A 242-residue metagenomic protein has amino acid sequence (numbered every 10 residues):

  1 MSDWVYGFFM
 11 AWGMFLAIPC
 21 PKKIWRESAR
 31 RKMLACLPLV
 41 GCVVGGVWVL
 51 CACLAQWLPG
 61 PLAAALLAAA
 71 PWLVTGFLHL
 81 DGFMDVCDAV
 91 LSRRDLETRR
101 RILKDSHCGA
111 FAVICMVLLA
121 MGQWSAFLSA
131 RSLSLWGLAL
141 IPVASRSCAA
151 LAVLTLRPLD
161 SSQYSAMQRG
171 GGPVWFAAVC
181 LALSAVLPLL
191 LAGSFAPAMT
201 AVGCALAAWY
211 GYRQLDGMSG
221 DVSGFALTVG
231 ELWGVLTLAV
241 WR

Functional and structural regions predicted by a protein language model:
M1-W25: Membrane-proximal soluble regions of multi-pass membrane proteins
G7-G13, E27-A52, A166-G170: N-terminal beta-alpha supersecondary unit
A17, P21, H79, D88 (+3 more regions): Alpha-helical transmembrane segments and their lipid-water interface positions in multi-pass membrane proteins
P19-W25, L78, E97-T98, A150-D160 (+1 more regions): C-terminal ends of transmembrane helices
R30-W48, A89-L133, G137-L138, W175-L189 (+2 more regions): Multi-pass membrane catalytic core of lipid/isoprenoid biosynthesis enzymes
A35-C87, W136-L140, S194-R213: Membrane-embedded alpha-helical segments that form the functional core of polytopic membrane enzymes, especially those
A70-C108, G211-G230: Acidic (Asp/Glu-rich) catalytic motifs at the cytosolic membrane interface
S92, S147-L181, L215-M218: Solvent-exposed interhelical
